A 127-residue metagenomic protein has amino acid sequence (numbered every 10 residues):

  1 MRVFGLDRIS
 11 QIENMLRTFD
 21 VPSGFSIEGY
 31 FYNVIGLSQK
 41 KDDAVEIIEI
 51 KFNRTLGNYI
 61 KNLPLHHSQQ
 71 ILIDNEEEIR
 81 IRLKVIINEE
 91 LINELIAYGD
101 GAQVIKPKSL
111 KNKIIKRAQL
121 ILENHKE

Functional and structural regions predicted by a protein language model:
M1-Q39, V45-I48: Core beta-strand-centered patch of the WYL/Sm-like small regulatory domain
Y32-E127: Polybasic (Lys/Arg-rich)
